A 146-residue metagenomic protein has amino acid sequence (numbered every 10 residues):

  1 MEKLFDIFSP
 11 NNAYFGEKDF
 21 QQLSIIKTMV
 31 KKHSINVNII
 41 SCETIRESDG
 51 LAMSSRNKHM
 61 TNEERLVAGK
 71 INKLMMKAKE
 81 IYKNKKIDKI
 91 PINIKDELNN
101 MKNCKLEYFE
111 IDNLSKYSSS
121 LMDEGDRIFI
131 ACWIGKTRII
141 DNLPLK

Functional and structural regions predicted by a protein language model:
F5-Y14: Proline-aspartate-enriched helix->loop->beta-strand connector
N12, R46, A131: Short glycine- and Lys/Arg-enriched binding-loop motifs that mark or flank ligand-binding interfaces
D19-K102, L106-E107, D112: Glycine-rich, Lys/Arg-enriched anion-binding loops that position phosphate/diphosphate groups for phosphoryl
N93-K146: Phosphate/ribose-recognition catalytic cores of enzymes acting on nucleotide-derived substrates
